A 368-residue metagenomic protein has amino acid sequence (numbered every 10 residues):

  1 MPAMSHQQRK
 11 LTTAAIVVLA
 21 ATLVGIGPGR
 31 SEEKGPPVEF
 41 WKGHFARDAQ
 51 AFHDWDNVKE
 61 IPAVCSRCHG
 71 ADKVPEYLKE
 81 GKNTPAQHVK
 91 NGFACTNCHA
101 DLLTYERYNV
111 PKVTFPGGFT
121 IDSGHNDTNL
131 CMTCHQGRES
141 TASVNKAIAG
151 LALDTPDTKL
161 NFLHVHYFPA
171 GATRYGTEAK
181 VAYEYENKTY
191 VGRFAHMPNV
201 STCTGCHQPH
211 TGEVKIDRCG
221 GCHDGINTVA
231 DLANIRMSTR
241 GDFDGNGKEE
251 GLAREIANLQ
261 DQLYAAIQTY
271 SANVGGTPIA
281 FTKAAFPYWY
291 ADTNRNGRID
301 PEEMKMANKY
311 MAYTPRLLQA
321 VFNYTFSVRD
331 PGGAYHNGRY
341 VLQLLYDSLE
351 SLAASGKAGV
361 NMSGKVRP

Functional and structural regions predicted by a protein language model:
M4-A15: Bacterial N-terminal signal peptides that target proteins for export
A14-L23: Bacterial N-terminal signal peptides
G27-Q208, R367: Sequence context of c-type cytochrome heme-c attachment sites
P37-W41, A230-A233, G241-P368: Mature extracytoplasmic or organellar-lumen-exposed domains after removal of signal/transit peptides
E76-L78, R107, S143, V214-K215 (+2 more regions): Short, solvent-exposed secondary-structure capping/transition elements
L130, C222, S348: Divalent metal-coordination and catalytic microenvironments
Q136, S140, D224-T228, A354: Short, well-ordered loop/turn and helix-capping segments at boundaries between secondary-structure elements and domains
P198-S238: Structured mid-domain segments that build the active-site/substrate or prosthetic-cofactor binding neighborhood
